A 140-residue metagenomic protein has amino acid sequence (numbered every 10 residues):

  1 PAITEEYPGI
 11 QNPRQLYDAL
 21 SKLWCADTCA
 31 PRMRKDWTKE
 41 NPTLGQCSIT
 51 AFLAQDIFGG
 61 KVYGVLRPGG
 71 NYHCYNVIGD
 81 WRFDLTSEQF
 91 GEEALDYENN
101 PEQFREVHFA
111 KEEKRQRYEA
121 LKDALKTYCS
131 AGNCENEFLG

Functional and structural regions predicted by a protein language model:
P1-G140: A structural boundary/capping signal
